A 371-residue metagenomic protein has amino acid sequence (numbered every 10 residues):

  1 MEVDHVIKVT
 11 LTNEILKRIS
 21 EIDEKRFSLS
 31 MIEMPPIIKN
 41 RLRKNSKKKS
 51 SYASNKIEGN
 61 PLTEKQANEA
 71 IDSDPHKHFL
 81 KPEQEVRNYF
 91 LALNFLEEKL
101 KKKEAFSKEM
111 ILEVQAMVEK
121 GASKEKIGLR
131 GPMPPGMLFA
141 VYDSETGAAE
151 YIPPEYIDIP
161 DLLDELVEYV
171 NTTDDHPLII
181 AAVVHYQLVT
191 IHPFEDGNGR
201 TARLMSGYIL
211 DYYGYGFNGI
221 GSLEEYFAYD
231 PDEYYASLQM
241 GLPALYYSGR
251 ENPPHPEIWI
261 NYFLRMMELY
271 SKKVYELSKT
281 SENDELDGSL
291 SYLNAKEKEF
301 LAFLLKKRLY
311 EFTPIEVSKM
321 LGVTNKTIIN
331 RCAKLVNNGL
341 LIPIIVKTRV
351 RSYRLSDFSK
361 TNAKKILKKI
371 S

Functional and structural regions predicted by a protein language model:
M1-S371: FIC/Doc superfamily catalytic core
